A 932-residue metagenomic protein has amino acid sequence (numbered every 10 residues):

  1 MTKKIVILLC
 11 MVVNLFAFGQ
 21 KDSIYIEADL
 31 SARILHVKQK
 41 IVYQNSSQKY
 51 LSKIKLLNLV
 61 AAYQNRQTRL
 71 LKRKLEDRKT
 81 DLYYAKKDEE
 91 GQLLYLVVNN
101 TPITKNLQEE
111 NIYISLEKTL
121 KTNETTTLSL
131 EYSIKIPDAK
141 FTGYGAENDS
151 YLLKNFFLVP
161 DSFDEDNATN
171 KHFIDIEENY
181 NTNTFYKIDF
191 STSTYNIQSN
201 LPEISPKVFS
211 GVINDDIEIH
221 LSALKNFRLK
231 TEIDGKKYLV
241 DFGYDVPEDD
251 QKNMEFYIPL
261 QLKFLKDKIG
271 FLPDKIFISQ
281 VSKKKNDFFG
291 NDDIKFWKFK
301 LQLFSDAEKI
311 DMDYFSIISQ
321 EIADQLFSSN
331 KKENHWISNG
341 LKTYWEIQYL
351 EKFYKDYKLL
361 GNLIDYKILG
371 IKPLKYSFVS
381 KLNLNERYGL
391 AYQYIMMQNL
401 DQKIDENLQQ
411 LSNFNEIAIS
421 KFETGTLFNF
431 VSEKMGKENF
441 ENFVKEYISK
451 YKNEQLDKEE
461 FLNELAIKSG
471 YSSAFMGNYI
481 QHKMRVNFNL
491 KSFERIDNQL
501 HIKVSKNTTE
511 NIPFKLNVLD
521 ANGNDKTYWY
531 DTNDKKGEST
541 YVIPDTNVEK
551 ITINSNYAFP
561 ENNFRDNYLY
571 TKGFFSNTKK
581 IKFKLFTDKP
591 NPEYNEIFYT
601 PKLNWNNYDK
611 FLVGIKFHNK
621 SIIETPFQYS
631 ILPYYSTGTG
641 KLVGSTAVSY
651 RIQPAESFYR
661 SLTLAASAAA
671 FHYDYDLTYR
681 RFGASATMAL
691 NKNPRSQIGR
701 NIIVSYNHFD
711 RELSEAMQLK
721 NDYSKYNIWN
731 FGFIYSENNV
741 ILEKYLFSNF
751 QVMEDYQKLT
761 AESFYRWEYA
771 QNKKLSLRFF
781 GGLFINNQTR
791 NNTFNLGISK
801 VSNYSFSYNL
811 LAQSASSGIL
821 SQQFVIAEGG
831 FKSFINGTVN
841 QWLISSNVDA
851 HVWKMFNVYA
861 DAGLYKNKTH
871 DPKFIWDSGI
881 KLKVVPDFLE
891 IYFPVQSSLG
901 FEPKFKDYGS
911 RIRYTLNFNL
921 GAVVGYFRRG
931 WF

Functional and structural regions predicted by a protein language model:
G19, K230-I337, L341-Y349, E561: Juxtacatalytic substrate-recognition/specificity segment
R78-Y95, K105, S129-L224: Extended, low-hydrophobicity, Ser/Thr/Pro/Gly-biased non-transmembrane segments
Q198-N200, I276-F277, F440, S473-F475 (+1 more regions): Beta-strand-rich binding/interaction modules
N339-T426: Acidic/His/Gly-enriched intrinsically disordered linker/tail segments that often contain short helix/coil "MoRF-like"
E406-E494: Amphipathic alpha-helical substructures
I512-F514, N522, K526, Y530-T532 (+7 more regions): Outer-membrane beta-barrel initiation region
S661-D674, W729-H851, F932: C-terminal outer-membrane beta-barrel translocator/porin domains of Gram-negative envelope proteins and their
L882, P886-F888, G909-F932: Outer-membrane beta-barrel "beta-signal"
